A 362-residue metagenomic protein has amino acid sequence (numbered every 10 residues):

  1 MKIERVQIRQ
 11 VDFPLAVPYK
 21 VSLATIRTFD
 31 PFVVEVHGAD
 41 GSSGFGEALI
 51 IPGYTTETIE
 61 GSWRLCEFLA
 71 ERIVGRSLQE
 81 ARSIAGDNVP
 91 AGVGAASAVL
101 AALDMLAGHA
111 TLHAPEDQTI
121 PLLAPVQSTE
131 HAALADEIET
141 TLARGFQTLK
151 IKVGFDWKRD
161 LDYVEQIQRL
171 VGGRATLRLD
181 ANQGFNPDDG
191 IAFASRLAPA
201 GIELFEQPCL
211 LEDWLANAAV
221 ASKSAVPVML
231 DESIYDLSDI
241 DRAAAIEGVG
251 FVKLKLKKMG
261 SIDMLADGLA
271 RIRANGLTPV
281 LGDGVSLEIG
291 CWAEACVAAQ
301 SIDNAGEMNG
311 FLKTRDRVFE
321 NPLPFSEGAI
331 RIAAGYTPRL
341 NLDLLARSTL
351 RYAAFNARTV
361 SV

Functional and structural regions predicted by a protein language model:
M1-L177, N182-I191, S195-P199, F319-V362: N-terminal capping/lid subdomain adjacent to the active-site entrance of alpha/beta enzymes
Q7-F13, A96-L100, V153, I202-L204 (+4 more regions): Short linear motifs at secondary-structure transitions and domain/linker junctions
V33, T119-L123, Q147-K150, R174-R178 (+5 more regions): Structural preference for beta-strand elements that scaffold enzyme active sites
A39-G41, F205, T314: A generic structural motif
I51, P125-Q127, K152-D156, D180-N186 (+5 more regions): Active-site beta-loop-alpha junctions enriched in small/polar residues
E71, G201, E212-A219, K223-P227 (+1 more regions): Shared catalytic-loop signature of beta/alpha-barrel
L78-A81, L112-H113, L204-P208, G282-G284: Flexible, glycine/charged-enriched surface loops at secondary-structure junctions
A181-P227: Acidic, glycine-rich loop-and-beta core segments that form the ion-binding/anion-interacting portion of active sites
